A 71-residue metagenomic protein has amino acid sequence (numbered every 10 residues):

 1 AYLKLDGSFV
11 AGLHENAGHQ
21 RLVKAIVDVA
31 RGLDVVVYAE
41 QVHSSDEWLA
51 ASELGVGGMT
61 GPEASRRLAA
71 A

Functional and structural regions predicted by a protein language model:
A1-A71: EAL-family c-di-GMP phosphodiesterase catalytic domain
